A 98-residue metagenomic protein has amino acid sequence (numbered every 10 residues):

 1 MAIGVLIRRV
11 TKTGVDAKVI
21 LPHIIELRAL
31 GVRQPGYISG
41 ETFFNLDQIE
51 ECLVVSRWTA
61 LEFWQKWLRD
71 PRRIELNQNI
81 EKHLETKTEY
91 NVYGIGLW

Functional and structural regions predicted by a protein language model:
A2-I3, V19, P35-Y37: Short, flexible segments with low predicted structural confidence
A2-R9, E41-D70: Short, well-ordered beta-strand segments in beta-rich or mixed alpha/beta enzyme and ligand-binding folds
V10-P22: Short, surface-exposed ligand-recognition loops at beta-strand->loop->(often short) alpha-helix junctions that present
K12-G14, L61, I95: Generic structural motif
P22-H23, P71: Residue-level recognition of alpha-helix initiation/capping sites
I24, R28: Short amphipathic alpha-helical/adjacent loop interface patches that line ligand and macromolecule-binding sites
A29-I38, R57-N91: An amphipathic, aromatic/His-enriched active-site/gating alpha helix that lines ligand/cofactor pockets
F43, V92-G94, W98: Flexible, low-complexity linkers/stalks enriched in Thr/Pro that connect modular domains
